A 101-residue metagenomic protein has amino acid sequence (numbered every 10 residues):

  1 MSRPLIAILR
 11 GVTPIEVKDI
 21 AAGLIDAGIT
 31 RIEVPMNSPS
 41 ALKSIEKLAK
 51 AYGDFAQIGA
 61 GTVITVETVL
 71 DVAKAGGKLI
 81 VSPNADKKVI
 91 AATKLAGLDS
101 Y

Functional and structural regions predicted by a protein language model:
M1-G76, L95: Conserved N-terminal beta1-alpha1 strand-loop-helix module at the mouth
T68-Y101: Helix-adjacent hinge/juxtasegments
